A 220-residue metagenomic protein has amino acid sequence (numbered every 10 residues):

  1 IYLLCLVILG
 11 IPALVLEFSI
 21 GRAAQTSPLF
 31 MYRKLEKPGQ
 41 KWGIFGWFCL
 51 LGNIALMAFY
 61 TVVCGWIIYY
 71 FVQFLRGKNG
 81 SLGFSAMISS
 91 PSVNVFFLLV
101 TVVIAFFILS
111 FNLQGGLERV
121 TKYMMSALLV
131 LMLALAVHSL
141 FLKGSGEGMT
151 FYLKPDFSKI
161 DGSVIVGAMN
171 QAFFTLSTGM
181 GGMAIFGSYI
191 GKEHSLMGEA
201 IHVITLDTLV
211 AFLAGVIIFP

Functional and structural regions predicted by a protein language model:
I1-E17, V93-N94: Extracellular loop-to-transmembrane helix junctions
I1-Y2, K41-F48, S81-L82, H194-V203: Membrane-interface alpha-helices at helix entry/exit sites of multi-pass transporters
L3-I8, F48-F59, V100-F107, V120 (+1 more regions): Hydrophobic alpha-helical transmembrane segments of multi-pass membrane proteins
L4-P12, L51-T61, T205-I217: Membrane-embedded alpha-helical segments of transport systems, primarily multispan ion/solute transporters
L16, C64, L113, G182-I185: Hydrophobic/aromatic residues in alpha-helical transmembrane segments
A23-F48, T61-G116, K143-G167: Inter-helical loop and helix-membrane interface segments of multi-pass membrane transporters/permeases
N53, Y60-Y70, V102, L128 (+2 more regions): Helical transmembrane-bundle signal
E118, K122-P220: Membrane-embedded translocation segments of transport machinery
